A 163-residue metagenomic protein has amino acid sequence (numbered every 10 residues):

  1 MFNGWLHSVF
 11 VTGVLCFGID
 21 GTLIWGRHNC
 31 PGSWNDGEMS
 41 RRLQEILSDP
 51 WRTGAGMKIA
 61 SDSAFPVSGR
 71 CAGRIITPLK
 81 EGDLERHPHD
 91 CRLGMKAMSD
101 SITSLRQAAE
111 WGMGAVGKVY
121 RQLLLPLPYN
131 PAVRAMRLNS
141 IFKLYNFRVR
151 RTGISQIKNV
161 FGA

Functional and structural regions predicted by a protein language model:
M1-A163: Short, well-ordered secondary-structure "scaffold" segments embedded in the functional core of diverse domains
